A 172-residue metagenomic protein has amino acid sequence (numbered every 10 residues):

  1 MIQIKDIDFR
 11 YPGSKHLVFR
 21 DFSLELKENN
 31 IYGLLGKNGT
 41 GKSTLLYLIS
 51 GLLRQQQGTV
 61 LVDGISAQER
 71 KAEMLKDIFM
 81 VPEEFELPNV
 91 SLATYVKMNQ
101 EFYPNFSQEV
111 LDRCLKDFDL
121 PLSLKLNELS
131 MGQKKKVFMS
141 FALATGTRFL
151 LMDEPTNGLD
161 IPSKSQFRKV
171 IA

Functional and structural regions predicted by a protein language model:
M1-D21, E25-E28: A short, flexible loop at the N-terminus of ABC-type nucleotide-binding domains that lies
Y32-K37: The feature captures the beta-strand-to-loop junction immediately N-terminal to the Walker
S50: Helix-to-loop junction immediately C-terminal to a conserved catalytic motif
G58-E69, E73-M74: Conserved ABC transporter NBD signature motif
M80-V137: ABC-family P-loop ATPase nucleotide-binding domains
L150-E154, L159: Catalytic Walker B motif of ABC-type/P-loop ATPase nucleotide-binding domains
I161-S163: Helix N-cap at the start of a conserved alpha-helix in ABC-type nucleotide-binding domains
